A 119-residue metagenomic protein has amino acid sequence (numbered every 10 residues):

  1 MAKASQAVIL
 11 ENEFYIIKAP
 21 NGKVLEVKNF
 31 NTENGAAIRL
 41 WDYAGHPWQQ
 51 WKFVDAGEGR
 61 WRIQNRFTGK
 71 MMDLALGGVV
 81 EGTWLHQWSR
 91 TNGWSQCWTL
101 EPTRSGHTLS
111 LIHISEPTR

Functional and structural regions predicted by a protein language model:
A2-T32, Q50-V79, C97-L111, S115: Extracellular glycan-recognition/adhesion modules and their associated mucin-like linkers
E33-K52, G77-T99: Short, tandemly repeated low-complexity microdomains enriched for cysteine and small residues
